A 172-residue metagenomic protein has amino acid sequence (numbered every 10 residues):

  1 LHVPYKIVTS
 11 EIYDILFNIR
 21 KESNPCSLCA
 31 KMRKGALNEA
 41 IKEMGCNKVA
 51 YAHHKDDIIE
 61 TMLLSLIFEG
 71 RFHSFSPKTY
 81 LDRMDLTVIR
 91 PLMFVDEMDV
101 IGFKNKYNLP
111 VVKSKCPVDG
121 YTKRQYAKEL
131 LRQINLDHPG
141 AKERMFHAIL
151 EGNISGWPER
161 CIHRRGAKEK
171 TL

Functional and structural regions predicted by a protein language model:
L1-M62, F68, M98-K106, A167 (+1 more regions): ATP-dependent adenylation/nucleotidyltransferase module used to activate substrates
E11-Y13, F94, P117, E151: Short, solvent-exposed coil/turn elements at secondary-structure transition points
A30-I41, K78-M84, L131, N135-L150: Short, basic, helix/turn surface patches
K48, D56-L136: Catalytic subdomain that performs nucleotidyl-dependent activation
L109-L172: The feature marks non-catalytic terminal segments
